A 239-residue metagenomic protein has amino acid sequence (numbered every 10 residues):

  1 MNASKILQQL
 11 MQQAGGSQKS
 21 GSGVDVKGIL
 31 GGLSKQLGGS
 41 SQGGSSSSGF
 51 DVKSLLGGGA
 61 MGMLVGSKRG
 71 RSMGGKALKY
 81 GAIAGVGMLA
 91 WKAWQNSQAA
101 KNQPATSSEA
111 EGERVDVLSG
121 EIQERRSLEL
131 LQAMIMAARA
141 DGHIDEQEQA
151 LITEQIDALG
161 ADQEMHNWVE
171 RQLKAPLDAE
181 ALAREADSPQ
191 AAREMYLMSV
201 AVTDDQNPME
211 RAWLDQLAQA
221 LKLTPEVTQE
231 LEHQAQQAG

Functional and structural regions predicted by a protein language model:
N2-Q132, Q149-G239: Small-residue-enriched hydrophobic alpha-helices in membranes
I135-A137: Primarily EF-hand calcium-binding motifs
G142: Acidic, glycine-anchored loop motifs typical of Ca2+
